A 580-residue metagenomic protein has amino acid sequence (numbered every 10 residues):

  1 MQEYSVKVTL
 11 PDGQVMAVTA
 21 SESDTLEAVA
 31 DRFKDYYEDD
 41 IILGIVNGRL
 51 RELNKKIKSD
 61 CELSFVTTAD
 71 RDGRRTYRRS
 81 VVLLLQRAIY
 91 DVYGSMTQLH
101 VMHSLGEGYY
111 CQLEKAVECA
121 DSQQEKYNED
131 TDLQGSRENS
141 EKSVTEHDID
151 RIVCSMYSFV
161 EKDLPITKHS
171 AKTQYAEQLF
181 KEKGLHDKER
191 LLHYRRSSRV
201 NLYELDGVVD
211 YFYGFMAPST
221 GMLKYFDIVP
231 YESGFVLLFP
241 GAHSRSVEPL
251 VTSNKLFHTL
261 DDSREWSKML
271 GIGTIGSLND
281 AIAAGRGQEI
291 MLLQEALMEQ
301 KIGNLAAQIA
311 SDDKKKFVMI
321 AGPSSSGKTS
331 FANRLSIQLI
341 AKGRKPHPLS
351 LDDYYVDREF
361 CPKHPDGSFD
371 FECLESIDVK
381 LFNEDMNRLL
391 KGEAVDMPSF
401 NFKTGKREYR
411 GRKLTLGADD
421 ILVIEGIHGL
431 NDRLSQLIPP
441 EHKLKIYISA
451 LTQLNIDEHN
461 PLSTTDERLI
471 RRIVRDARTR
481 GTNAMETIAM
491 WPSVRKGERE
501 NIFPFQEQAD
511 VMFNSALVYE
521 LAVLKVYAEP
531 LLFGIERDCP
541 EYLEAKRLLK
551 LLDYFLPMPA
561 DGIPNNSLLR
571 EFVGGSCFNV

Functional and structural regions predicted by a protein language model:
M1-V82, R87-G108, A116-V117, S140 (+1 more regions): Ubiquitin-like/PB1-type beta-grasp interaction modules and other compact soluble beta-rich domains
K55-R74, T97-L105, Y110-C119, R137-Q300 (+2 more regions): Auxiliary tRNA-acceptor-end handling modules of aminoacyl-tRNA synthetases
D313, S435-V580: Conserved NTP phosphate-binding and transfer environment spanning the P-loop NTPase/kinase superfamily
I320: Hydrophobic anchor at the beta1->P-loop junction of P-loop NTPases
K328: Conserved lysine of the Walker
F331, L335: Hydrophobic positions on the alpha1 helix immediately C-terminal to the Walker A/P-loop
K342-R358: Short beta-strand-centered segment that lines the nucleotide-binding/catalytic pocket of NTP-utilizing
C361-F400: Conserved nucleotide-sensing/catalytic segment adjacent to the nucleotide-binding pocket in NTP-handling enzymes
